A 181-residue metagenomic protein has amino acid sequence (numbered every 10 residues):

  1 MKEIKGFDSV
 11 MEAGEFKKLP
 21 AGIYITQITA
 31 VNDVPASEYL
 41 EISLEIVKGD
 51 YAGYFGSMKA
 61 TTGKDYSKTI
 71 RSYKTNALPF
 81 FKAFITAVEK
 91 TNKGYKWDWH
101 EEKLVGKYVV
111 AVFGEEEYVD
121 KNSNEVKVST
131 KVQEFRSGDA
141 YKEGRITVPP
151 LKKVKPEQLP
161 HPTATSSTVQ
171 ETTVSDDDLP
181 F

Functional and structural regions predicted by a protein language model:
M1-F181: Short beta-rich binding modules
